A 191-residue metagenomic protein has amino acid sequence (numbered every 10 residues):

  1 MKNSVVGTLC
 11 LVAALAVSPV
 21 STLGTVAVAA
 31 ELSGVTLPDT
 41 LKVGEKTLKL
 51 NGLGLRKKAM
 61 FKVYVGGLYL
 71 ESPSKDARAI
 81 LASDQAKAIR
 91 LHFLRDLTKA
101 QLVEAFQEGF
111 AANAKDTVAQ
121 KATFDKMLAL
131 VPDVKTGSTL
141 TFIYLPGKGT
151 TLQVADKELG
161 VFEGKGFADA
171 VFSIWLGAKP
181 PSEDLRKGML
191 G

Functional and structural regions predicted by a protein language model:
V5-L15: Hydrophobic alpha-helical targeting segments used for export or membrane insertion
L15-V26: C-terminal segment of classical bacterial N-terminal signal peptides
T25-G191: Terminal leader/tail segments of proteins
